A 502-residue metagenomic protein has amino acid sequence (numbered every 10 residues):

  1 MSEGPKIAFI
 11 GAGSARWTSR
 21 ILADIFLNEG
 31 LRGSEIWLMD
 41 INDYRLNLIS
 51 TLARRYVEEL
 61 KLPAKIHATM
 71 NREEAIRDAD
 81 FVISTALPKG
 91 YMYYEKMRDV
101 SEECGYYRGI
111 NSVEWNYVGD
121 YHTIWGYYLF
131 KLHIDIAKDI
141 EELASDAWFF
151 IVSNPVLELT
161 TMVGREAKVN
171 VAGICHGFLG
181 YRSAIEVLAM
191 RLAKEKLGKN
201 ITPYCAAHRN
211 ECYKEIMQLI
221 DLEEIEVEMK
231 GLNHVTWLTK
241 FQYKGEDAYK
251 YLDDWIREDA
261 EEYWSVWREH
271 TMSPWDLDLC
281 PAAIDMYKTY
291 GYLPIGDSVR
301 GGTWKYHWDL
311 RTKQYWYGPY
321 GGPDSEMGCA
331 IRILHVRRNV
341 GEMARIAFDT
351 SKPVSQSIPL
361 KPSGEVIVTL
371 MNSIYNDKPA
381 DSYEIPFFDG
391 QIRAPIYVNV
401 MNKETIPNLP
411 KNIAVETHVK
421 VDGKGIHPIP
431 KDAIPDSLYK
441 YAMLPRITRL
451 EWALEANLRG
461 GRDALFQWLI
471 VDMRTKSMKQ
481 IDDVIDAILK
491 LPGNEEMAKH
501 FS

Functional and structural regions predicted by a protein language model:
P5-R32: N-terminal Rossmann-like dinucleotide-binding module
A12-W17, D43-R45, I151-L159, G177-G180: Gly/Ser/Thr-rich loops at beta-strand to alpha-helix junctions that form or flank small-molecule/cofactor-binding
L27, R54-E59, E142, T161-V171 (+1 more regions): Short, surface-exposed basic-aromatic patches at helix termini and helix-loop junctions that form
L27-L60: Glycine-rich phosphate-binding loop and adjoining beta1-alpha1-beta2 segment of Rossmann-like nucleotide-binding folds
K65-D78: Short acidic low-complexity segments
M92-R165: Rossmann-fold NAD(P)-binding glycine/threonine-rich loop
V169-I185: Acidic, His- and aromatic-enriched active-site or binding-groove loops in soluble protein domains that engage sugars
A193-S502: Long, compositionally biased stretches enriched for glycine and/or charged residues
